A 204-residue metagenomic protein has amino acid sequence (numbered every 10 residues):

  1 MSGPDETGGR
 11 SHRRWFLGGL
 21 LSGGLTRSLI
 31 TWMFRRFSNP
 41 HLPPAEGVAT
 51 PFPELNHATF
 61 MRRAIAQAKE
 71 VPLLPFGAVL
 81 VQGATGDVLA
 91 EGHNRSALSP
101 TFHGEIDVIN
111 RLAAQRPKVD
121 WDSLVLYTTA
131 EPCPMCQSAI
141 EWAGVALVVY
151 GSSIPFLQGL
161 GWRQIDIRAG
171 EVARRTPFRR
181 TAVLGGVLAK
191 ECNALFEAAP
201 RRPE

Functional and structural regions predicted by a protein language model:
S2-V71, S138-E204: Zinc-dependent deaminase
P72-F76: Short, basic and Ser/Thr-rich N-terminal targeting/leader segments
G77-Q82: Short beta-strand scaffold segments in enzyme catalytic cores
G83-L89: Short, glycine-anchored, charge-dense loop/turn motifs used at functional sites
L89-S96: Short beta->alpha transition motifs characteristic of CBS
A97-N110: A short, polar/charged loop-to-alpha-helix boundary motif
K118-A130: Immediate flanking context of iron-sulfur cluster ligation sites
C133-C136: Short cysteine clusters
